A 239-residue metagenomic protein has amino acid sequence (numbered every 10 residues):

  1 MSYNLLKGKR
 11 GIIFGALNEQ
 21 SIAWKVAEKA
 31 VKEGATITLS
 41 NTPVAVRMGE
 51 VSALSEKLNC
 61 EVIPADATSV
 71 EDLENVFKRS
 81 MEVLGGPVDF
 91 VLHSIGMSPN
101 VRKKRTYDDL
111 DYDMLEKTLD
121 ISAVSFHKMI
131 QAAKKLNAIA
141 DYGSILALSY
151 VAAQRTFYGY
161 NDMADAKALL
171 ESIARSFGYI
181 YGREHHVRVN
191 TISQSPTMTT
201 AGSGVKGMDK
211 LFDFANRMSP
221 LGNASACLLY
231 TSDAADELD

Functional and structural regions predicted by a protein language model:
Y3-L39: Canonical Rossmann dinucleotide-binding motif of NAD(H)/NADP(H)-dependent dehydrogenases/reductases, specifically
A16, Q20-S21, G96-R183, Q194-M198: Catalytic loop of short-chain dehydrogenase/reductase
A35-G49: Conserved glycine-rich Rossmann-like NAD(P)H-binding loop of the short-chain dehydrogenase/reductase
S52-A53, E184, T191-P220: A glycine/serine/threonine-rich, flexible loop-to-helix segment that serves as the NAD(P) cofactor-binding "lid"
S55-K57, I63-E74, K78-T118, K135 (+3 more regions): Conserved mid-core segment of classical short-chain dehydrogenase/reductases
L92, L146, V189-I192, G202: Hydrophobic structural elements of the Rossmann-like NAD(P)H-binding subdomain that define the short-chain
S219-L229: A conserved structural motif in NAD(P)-dependent oxidoreductases
Y230-A235: Conserved small/polar residues in nucleotide/adenosyl-binding loops
